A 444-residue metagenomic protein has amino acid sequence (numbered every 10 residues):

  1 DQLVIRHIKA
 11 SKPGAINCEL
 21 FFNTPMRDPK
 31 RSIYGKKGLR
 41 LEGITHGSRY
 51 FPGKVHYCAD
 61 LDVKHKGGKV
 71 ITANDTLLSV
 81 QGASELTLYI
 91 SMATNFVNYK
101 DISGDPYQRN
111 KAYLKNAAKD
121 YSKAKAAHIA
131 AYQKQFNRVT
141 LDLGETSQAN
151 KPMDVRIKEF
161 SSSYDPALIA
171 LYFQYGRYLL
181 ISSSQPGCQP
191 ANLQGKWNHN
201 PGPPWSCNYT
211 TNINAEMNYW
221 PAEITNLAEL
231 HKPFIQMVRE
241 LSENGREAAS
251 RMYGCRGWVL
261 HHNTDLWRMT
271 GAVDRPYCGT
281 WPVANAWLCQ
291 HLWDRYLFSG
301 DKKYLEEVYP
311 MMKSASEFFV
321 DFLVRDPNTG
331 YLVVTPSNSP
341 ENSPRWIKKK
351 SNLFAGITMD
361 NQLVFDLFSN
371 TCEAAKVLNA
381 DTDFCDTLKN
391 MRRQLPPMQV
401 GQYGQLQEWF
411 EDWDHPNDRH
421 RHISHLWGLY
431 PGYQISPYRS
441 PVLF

Functional and structural regions predicted by a protein language model:
D1-Y277, V283, D294-Y296, D301 (+4 more regions): Aromatic-residue-lined binding/catalytic grooves and analogous aromatic/hydrophobic interfacial grooves in multimeric
D105-Q108, E307-P310, S314, M359: A general alpha-helical scaffold signature found inside nucleotide-binding enzyme cores
A167-A170, E306, P310, Q362: A generic "alpha-helical surface" signal
V283, K303-K313, V320: Structured ligand/cofactor/substrate-binding pocket environments in proteins
A286-Q290, P310, L429: Feature representing long, continuous alpha-helical segments
S314, F318-A374: Acidic/histidine-rich catalytic neighborhood
